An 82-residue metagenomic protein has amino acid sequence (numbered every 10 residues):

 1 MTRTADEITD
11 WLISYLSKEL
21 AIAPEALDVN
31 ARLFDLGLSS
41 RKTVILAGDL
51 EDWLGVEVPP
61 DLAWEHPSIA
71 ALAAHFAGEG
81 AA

Functional and structural regions predicted by a protein language model:
M1-E25, A74-A82: Thiotemplate assembly-line natural product biosynthesis machinery
W11, L46-L54, L62, H75: A generic structural signal for ordered secondary structure
S17-L36, W53-E65: Phosphopantetheine carrier-protein modules
R32-W53, P67-A71: Phosphopantetheine-attachment site and its flanking helix in carrier
S40, V44-I45, D61, G78-E79: Short alpha-helix boundary/capping motifs
